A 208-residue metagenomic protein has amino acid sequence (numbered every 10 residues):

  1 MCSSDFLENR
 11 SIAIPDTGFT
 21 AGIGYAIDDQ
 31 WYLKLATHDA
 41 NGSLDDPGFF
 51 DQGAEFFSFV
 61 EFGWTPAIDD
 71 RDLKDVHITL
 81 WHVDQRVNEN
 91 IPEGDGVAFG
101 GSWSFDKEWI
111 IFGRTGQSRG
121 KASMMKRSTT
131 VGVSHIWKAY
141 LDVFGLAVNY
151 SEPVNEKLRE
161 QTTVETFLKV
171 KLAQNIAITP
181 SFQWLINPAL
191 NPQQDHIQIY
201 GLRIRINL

Functional and structural regions predicted by a protein language model:
M1-E61: Surface-exposed coil loops of outer-membrane beta-barrel proteins
I12, T17-T37, L80, N88 (+5 more regions): Outer-membrane beta-barrel transmembrane strands
A13-P15, D46-A54, R86-E93, S118-R127 (+2 more regions): Solvent-exposed loop/turn segments connecting transmembrane beta-strands in outer-membrane beta-barrel proteins
A21, L33-L35, K74-I78, I111-G113 (+5 more regions): Transmembrane beta-strands of outer-membrane beta-barrel proteins
Y25-D29, P66-D70, S104-K107, H135-Y140 (+3 more regions): Outer-membrane beta-barrel strand-turn architecture
V60, W64-V154: Detector for outer-membrane/organellar transmembrane beta-barrel domains, recognizing the amphipathic beta-strand
I78-Q85, M124, G145-T166, I178-I199: Outer-membrane beta-barrel translocator/channel fold
H196-L208: Outer-membrane beta-barrel "beta-signal"
